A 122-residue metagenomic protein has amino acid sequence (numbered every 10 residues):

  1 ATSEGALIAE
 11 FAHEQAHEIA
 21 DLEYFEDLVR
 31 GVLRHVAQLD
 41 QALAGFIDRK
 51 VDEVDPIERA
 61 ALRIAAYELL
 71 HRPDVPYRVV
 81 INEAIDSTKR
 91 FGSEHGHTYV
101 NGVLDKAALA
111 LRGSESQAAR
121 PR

Functional and structural regions predicted by a protein language model:
A1-R122: N-terminal interaction/assembly modules
